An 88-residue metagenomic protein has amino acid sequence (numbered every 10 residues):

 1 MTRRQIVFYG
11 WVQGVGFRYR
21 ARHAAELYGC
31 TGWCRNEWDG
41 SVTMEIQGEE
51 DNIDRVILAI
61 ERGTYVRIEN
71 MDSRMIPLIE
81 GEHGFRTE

Functional and structural regions predicted by a protein language model:
M1-E88: Intrinsically disordered, low-complexity, mixed-charge
